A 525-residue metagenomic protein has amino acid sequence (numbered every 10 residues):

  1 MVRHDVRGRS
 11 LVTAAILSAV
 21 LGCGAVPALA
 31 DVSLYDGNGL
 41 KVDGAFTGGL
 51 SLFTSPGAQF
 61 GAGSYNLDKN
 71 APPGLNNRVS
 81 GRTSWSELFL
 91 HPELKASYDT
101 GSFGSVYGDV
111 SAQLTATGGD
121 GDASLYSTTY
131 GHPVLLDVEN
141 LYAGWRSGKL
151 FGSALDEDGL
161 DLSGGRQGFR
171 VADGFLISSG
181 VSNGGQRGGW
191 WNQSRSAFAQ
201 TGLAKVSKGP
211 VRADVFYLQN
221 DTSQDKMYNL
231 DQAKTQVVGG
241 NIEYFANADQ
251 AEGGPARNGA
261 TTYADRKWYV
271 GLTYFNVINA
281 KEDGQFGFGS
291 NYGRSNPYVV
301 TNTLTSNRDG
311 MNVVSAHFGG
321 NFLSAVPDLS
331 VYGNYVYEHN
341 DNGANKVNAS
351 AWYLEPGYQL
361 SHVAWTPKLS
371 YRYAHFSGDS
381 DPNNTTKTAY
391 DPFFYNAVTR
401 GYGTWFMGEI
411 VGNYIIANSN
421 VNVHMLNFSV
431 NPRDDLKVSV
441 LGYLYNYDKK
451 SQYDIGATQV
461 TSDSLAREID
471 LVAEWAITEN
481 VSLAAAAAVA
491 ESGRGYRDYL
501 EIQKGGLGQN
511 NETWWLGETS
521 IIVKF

Functional and structural regions predicted by a protein language model:
M1-A30: Gram-negative bacterial Sec-dependent N-terminal signal peptides
G22-L162, G202-K208, R308-G310, G319 (+8 more regions): Beta-barrel outer-membrane channel/assembly domains of diderm bacteria
V32-L34, G39, G152-L160, G185-N383 (+3 more regions): Signature for the C-terminal beta-barrel architecture of outer-membrane proteins
A58-R78, Q186, M227-Q232, G254 (+4 more regions): Solvent-exposed loop segments that connect transmembrane elements
L114-T117, G168-V171, D221-T222: Solvent-exposed loop/turn segments at secondary-structure junctions within structured extracellular/periplasmic domains
G165: Glycine-rich, aromatic-flanked loop segments that form ligand/cofactor-binding clefts across common enzyme folds
G168-I177, K208-G209: Outer-membrane beta-barrel pore proteins
D173, I177, Y373-A397: Surface-exposed extracellular loop regions of Gram-negative outer-membrane beta-barrel proteins, predominantly
